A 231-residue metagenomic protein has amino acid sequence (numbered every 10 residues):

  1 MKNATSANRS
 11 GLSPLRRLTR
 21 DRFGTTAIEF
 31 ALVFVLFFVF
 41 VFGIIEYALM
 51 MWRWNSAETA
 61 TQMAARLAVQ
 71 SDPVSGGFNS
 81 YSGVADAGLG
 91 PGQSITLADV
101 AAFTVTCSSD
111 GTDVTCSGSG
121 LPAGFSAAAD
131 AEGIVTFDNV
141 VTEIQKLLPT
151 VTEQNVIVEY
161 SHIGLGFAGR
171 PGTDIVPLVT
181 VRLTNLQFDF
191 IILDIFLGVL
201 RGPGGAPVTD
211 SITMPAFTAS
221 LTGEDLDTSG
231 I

Functional and structural regions predicted by a protein language model:
M1-F23: N-terminal leader/signal peptides at the extreme start of proteins
K2, D21-R22, T26-V33, F38-D72: Aliphatic-rich helix starts adjacent to a transmembrane/signal segment
K2-S10, Q62-I231: Short, conserved structural patches
S13, E46, V208: Generic anion/oxyanion-binding catalytic loop in active/binding sites
R16, I28, V33-V35, F40 (+3 more regions): Residue-level detector of functional hotspots within protein domains
